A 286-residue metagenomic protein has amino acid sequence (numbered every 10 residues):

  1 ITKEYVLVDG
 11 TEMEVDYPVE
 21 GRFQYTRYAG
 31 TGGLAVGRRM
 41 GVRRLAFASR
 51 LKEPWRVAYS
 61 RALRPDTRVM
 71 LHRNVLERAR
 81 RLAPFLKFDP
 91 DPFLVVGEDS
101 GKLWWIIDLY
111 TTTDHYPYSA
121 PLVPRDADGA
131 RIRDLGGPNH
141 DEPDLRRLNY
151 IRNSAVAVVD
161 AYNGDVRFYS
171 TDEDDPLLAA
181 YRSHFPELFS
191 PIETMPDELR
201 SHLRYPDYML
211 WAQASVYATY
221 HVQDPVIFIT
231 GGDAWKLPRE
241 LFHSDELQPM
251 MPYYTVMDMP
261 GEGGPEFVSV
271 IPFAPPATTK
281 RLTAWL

Functional and structural regions predicted by a protein language model:
I1-L286: Soluble extracytoplasmic regions of secretory-pathway and membrane proteins
